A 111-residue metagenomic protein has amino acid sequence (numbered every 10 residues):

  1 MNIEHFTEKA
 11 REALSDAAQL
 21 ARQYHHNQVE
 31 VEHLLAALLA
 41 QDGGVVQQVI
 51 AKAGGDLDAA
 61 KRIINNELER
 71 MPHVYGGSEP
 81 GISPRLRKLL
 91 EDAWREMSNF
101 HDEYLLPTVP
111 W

Functional and structural regions predicted by a protein language model:
M1-W111: Histone-fold recognition with a strong bias for associated Lys/Arg-rich disordered tails
